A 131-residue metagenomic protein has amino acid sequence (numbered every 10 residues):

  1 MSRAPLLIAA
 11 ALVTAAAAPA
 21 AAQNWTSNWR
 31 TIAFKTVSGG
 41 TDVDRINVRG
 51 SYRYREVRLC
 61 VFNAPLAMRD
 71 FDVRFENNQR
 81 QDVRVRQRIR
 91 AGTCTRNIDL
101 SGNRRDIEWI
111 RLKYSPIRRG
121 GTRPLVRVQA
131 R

Functional and structural regions predicted by a protein language model:
M1-I8: Bacterial N-terminal signal peptides that target proteins for export
I8-A15: Bacterial N-terminal signal peptides
A18-A22: Sec/Tat signal peptide C-region and signal peptidase I cleavage site
T31-K35, D82-R90: Solvent-exposed serine/threonine-rich low-complexity stretches and specific carbohydrate-binding patches
T36-M68: Short, surface-exposed binding/anchoring microloops in extracellular/periplasmic proteins
V43-R49, C94-S101: Exposed aromatic-hydrophobic patches
Y52-L59, G102-R119: Noncatalytic modules at the cell exterior or secretory-pathway interfaces, chiefly beta-strand-rich lectin/adhesion
F62-V85, P124-A130: Short, surface-exposed beta-strand/strand-loop-strand elements in extracellular ectodomains
